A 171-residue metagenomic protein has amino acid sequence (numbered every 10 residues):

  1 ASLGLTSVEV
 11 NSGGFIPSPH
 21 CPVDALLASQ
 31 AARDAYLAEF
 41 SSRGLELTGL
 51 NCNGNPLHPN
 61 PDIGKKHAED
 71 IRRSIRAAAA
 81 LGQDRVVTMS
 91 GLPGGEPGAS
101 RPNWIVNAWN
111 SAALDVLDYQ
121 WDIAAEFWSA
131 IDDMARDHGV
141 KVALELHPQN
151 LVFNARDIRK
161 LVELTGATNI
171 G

Functional and structural regions predicted by a protein language model:
A1, S7-V8, G14, L50 (+2 more regions): Acidic/histidine-rich catalytic cores of soluble enzymes
L5-E126: Structural motif corresponding to the early beta-alpha repeats
